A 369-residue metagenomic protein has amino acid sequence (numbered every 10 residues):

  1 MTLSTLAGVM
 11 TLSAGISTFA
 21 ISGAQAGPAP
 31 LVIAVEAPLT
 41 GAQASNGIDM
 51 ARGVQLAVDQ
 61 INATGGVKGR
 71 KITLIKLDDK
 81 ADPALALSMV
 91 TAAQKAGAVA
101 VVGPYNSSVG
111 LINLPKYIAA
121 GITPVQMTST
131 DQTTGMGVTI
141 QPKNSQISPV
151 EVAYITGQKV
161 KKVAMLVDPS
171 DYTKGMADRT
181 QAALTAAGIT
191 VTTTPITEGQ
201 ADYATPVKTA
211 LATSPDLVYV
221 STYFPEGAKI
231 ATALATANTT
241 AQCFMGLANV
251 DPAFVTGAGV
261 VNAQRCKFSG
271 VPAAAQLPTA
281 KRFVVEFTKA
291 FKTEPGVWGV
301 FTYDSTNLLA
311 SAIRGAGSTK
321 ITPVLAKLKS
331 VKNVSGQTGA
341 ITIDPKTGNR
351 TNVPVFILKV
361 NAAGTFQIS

Functional and structural regions predicted by a protein language model:
P30-Q55, L77-A84, Y105-S108, L166-K174 (+1 more regions): Extracytoplasmic "Venus flytrap"
L39, G137-E198, L217, L309: An alpha-beta-alpha
S45-M50, G65-Q132, E198-Q200, P225-A228: Beta-alpha junction/loop-to-helix N-cap segments that form part of ligand/metal-binding clefts
R52-L74, A186-I189: Signal peptide-proximal N-terminal region of secreted/periplasmic/extracellular or secretory-lumen proteins
A86, I140-A164, M176, Q200-A204 (+4 more regions): Hydrophobic alpha-helical segments within soluble ligand-binding/sensing domains
A93-Y105, V125-M127, A164-V167, S214-F224 (+3 more regions): Periplasmic-binding protein-like
A231-Y303, T365-Q367: Extracellular/periplasmic periplasmic-binding protein-like sensory domains
F291-G299, A310-T365: Segments of small-molecule ligand-sensing domains
